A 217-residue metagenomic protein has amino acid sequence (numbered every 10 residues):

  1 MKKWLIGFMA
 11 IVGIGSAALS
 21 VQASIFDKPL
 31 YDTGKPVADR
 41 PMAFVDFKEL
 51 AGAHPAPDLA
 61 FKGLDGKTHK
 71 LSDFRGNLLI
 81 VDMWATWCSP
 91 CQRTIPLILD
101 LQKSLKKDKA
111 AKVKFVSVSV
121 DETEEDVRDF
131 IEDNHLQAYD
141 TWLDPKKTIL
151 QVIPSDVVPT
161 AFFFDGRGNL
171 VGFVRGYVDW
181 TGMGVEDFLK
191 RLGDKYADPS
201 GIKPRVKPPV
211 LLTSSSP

Functional and structural regions predicted by a protein language model:
M1-D58, S200-P217: N-terminal targeting signals for export/organelle localization
A53, D58-L79: A short beta-strand-turn-helix
H54, L78, Q102-K109, N134 (+3 more regions): Sec/Tat-exported extracytoplasmic proteins
R75-G76, M83-D100: Conserved redox-active cysteine motifs that mediate thiol-disulfide chemistry, especially di-cysteine Cys-X(1-2)-Cys
Q92-T94, K190-L211: Short, solvent-exposed cationic patches
R93-N134, P145-Q151, P209-T213: Structural microenvironment flanking redox-active thiols in thiol-disulfide oxidoreductases
F130-A138, L143-R191: Thiol/disulfide oxidoreductase modules built on the thioredoxin-like
